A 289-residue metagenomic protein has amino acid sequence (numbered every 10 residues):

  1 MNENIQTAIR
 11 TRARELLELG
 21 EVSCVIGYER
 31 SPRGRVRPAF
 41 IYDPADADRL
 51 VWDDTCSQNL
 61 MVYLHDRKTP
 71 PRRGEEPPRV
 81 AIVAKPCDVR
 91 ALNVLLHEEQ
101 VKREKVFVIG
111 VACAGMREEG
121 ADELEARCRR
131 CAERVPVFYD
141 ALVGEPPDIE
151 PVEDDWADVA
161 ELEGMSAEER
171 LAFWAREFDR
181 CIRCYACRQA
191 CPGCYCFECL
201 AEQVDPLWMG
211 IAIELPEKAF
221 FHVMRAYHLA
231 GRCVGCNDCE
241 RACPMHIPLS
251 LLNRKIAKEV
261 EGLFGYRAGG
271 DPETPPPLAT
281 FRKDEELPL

Functional and structural regions predicted by a protein language model:
M1-F178, Q189-P192, F197: Iron-sulfur-associated redox domains of electron-transfer enzymes in respiratory and anaerobic energy metabolism
D154-D179, C196-L289: Ferredoxin-type iron-sulfur electron-transfer modules in oxidoreductases and energy-metabolism complexes
I182: Helix-loop elements that line ligand-binding/catalytic pockets
